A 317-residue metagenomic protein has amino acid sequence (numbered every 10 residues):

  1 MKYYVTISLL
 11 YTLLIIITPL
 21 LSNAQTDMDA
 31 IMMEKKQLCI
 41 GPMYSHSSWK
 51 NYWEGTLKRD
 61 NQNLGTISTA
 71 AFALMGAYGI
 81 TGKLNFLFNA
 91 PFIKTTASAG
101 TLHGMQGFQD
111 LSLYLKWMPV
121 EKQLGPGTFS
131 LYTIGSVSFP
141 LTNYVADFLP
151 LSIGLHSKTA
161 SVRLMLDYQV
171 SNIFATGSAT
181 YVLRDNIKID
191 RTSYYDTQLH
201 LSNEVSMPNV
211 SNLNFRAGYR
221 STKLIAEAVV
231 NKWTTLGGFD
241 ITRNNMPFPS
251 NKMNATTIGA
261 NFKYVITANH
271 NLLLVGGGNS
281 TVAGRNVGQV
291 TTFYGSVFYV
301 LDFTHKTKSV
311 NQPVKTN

Functional and structural regions predicted by a protein language model:
M28-K36, K83, E121-S130, N172 (+3 more regions): Short loop/turn motifs that connect adjacent beta-strands in outer-membrane beta-barrel proteins
I31, M43, M75-A77, K116-M118 (+4 more regions): Transmembrane beta-barrel domains of outer membrane proteins
K36, S68-F72, M105-L111, F129 (+5 more regions): Residues that define the transmembrane beta-barrel architecture of outer-membrane proteins
L38-P42, F86-F88, L113, F129-G135 (+6 more regions): Transmembrane beta-strands of outer-membrane beta-barrel proteins
Y44-K50, A90-T96, P119, V137-N143 (+6 more regions): Transmembrane beta-strands of outer-membrane beta-barrel pores
H46-A71, P150-S152: Surface-exposed strand-loop-strand hairpins of Gram-negative outer-membrane beta-barrel proteins
W53-G55, D60-Q62, L199-N317: Outer membrane beta-barrel transmembrane domains
T101-V205, S250: Outer-membrane pore/translocation modules
